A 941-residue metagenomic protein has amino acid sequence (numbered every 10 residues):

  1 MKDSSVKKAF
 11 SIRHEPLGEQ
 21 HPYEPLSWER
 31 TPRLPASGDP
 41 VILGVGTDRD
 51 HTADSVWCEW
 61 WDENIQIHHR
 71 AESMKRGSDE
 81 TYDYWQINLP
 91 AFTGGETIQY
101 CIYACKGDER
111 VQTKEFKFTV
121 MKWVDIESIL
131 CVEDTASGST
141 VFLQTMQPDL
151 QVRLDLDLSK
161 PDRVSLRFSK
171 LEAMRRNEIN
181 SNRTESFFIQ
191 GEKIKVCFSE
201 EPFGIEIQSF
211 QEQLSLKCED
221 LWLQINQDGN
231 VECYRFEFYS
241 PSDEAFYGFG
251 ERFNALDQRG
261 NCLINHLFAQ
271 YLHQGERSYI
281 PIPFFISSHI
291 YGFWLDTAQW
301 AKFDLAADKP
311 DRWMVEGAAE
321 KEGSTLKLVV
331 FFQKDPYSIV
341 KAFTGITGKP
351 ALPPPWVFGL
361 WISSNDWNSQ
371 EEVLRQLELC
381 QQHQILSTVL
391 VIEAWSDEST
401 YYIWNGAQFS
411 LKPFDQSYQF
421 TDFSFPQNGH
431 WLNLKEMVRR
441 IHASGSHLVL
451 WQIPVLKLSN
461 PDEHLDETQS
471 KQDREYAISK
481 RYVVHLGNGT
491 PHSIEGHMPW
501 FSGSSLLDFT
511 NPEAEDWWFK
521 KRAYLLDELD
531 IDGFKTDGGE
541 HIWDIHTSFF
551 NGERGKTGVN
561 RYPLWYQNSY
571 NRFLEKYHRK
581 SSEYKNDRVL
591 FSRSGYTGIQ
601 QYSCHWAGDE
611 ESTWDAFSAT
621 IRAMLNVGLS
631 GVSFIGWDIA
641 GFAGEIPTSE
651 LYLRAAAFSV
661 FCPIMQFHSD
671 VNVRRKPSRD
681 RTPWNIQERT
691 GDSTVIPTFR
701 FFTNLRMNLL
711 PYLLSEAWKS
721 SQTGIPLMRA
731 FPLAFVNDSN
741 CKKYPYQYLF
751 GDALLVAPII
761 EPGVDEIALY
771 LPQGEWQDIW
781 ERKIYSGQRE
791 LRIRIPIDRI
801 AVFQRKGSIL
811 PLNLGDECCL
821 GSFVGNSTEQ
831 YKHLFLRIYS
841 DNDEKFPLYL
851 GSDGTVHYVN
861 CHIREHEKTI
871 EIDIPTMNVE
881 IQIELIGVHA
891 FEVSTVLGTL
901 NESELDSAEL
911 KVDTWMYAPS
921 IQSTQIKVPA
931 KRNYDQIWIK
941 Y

Functional and structural regions predicted by a protein language model:
M1-D157, P161-L171, T895, L910 (+3 more regions): Glycan-association/targeting regions that enable binding to alpha-glucans and other polysaccharides
V45, V141-L143, L154, L166 (+4 more regions): Short, well-ordered beta-strand segments enriched in hydrophobic/aromatic residues
D48-T52, S159, H383, P875-M877 (+1 more regions): Short solvent-exposed strand-capping/beta-turn motif centered on an Asx-Ser/Thr pair
E59-I67, G107, L171-A173, F210-E212 (+4 more regions): Change "in extracellular beta-sheet-rich domains … of secreted and cell-surface proteins" to "in beta-sheet-rich domains
I65-E80, M174-R183, I779-I797, T895-K927: Solvent-exposed beta-strand/loop surfaces of large extracellular or lumenal domains
M121-D134, G138-P148, R153-L156, R167-P354 (+4 more regions): Catalytic and substrate-binding clefts that recognize carbohydrates or anionic sugar/phosphate headgroups
D228, R235, V389-I696, A734-V736 (+2 more regions): Aromatic- and carboxylate-enriched substrate-binding clefts and catalytic-loop regions of carbohydrate-active enzymes
R572-R579, D587-V589, G595-H605, A619 (+3 more regions): Catalytic core of carbohydrate-active enzymes
